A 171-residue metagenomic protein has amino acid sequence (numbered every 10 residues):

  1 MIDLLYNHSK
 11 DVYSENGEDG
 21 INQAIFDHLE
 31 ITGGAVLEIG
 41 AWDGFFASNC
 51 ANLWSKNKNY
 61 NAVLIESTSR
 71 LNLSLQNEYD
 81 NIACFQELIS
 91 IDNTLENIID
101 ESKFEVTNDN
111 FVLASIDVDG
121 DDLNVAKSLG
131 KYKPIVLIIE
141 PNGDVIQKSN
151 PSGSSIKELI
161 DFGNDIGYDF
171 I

Functional and structural regions predicted by a protein language model:
M1-D3: Non-catalytic N-terminal targeting/anchoring module and adjacent flexible stem/linker that precedes the structured
Y6-F104, D109-I116, G143: SAM cofactor-binding core of SAM-dependent methyltransferases, primarily the Rossmann-like beta-alpha-beta module
E38, N52-N61, D109-L113, G120-I171: Conserved acidic-Pro-Pro-aromatic motif
